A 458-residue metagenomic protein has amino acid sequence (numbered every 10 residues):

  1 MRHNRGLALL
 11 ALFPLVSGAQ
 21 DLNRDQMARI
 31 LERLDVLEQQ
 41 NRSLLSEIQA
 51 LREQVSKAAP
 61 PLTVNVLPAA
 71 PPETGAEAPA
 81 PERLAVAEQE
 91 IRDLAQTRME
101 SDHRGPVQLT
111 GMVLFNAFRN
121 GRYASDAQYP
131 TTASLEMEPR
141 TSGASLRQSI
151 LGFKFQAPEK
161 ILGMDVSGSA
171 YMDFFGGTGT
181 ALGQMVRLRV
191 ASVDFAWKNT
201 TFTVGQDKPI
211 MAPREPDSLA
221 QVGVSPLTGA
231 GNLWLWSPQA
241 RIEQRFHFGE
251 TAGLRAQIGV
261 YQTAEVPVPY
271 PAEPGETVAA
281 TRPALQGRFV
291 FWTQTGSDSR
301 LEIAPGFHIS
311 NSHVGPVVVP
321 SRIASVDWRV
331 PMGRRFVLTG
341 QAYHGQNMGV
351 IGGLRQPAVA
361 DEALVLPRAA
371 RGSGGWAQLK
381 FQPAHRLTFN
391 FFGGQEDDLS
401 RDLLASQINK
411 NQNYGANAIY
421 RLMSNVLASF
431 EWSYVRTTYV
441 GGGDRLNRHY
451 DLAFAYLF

Functional and structural regions predicted by a protein language model:
A11-A19: Hydrophobic h-region of N-terminal signal peptides that target proteins for export in Gram-negative bacteria
Q20-D126: N-terminal periplasmic/intermembrane-space "pro-region" immediately following the signal or transit peptide
Q96-P130, L135-V266, T281-S297, R329-H344 (+2 more regions): Outer membrane beta-barrel
N120-A124, G179-A181, P213-P216, E265-P269 (+5 more regions): Outer-membrane beta-barrel proteins
R140-G143, T180-M185, L227-W234, G275-R282 (+5 more regions): Replace "Gram-negative outer membrane beta-barrel proteins" with "bacterial and organellar outer membrane beta-barrel
D165-G176, I258-Q262, I303-H313, T388-R401 (+1 more regions): Transmembrane beta-strand segments that form the barrel wall of outer-membrane beta-barrel proteins
R282, G287, W292-I408: Detector for outer-membrane/organellar transmembrane beta-barrel domains, recognizing the amphipathic beta-strand
Y420-L422, R445-F458: Outer-membrane beta-barrel "beta-signal"
